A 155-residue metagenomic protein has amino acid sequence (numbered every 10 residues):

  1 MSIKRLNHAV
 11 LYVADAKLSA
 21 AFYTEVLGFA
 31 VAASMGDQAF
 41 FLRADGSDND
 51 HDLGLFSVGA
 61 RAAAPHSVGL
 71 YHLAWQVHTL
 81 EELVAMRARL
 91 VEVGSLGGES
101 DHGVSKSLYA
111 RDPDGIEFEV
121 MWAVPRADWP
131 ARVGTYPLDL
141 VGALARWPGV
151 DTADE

Functional and structural regions predicted by a protein language model:
K4, V13-K17, A74-E117, W122-D128 (+1 more regions): Vicinal oxygen chelate
K4-H8, V68-H72: Short, solvent-exposed beta-strand edge segments and adjacent coil->beta transition regions
L11-L53: Core segments of cupin and vicinal oxygen chelate
Q38-F40, Y71, K106-L108: Short beta-strand micro-motifs in enzyme catalytic cores
G46-D50, R61, L80-L83: Short, charged/polar surface micro-motifs in flexible loops or helix N-caps
L53-F56, E119: Conserved beta-strand in the GNAT
S57-A64: Short beta-strand/turn micro-motifs at beta-sheet edges
V133-A143: Low-complexity, intrinsically disordered terminal/linker segments enriched in charged and Gly/Pro repeats
